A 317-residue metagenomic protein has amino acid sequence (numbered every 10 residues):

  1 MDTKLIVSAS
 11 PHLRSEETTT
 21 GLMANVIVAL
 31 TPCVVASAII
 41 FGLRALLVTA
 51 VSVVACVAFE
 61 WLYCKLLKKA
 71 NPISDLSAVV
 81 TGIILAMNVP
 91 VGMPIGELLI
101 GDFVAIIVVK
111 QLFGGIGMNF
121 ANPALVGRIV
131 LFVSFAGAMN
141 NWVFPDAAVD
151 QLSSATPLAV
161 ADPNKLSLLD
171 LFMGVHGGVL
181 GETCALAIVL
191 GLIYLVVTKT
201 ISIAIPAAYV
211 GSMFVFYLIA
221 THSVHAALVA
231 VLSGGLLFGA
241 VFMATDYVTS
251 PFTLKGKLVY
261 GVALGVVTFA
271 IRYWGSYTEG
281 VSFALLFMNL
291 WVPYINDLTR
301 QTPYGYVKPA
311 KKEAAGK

Functional and structural regions predicted by a protein language model:
M1-L22, I271-K317: Cytosolic-side transmembrane-helix boundaries in multi-pass membrane proteins
M1-V53, V57, A315-K317: N-terminal signal-anchor module of multipass membrane proteins
A29-A36, E60, A78-A86, D102-V109 (+4 more regions): Hydrophobic, membrane-inserted alpha-helices
G42-A55, G92-G101, L171, V175-A185 (+1 more regions): Structural signature of hydrophobic alpha-helical transmembrane segments
A58-A70, I106-M118, N122, I188-T198 (+1 more regions): C-terminal ends of transmembrane helices
S77-A78, I83-V149: Membrane-interface helix-loop-helix junctions at boundaries between adjacent transmembrane segments
G117-V189: Long hydrophobic alpha-helical segments that form multi-pass transmembrane helix bundles in integral membrane proteins
F120, A124, P206, L228-L236 (+2 more regions): Loop-to-transmembrane alpha-helix initiation sites
